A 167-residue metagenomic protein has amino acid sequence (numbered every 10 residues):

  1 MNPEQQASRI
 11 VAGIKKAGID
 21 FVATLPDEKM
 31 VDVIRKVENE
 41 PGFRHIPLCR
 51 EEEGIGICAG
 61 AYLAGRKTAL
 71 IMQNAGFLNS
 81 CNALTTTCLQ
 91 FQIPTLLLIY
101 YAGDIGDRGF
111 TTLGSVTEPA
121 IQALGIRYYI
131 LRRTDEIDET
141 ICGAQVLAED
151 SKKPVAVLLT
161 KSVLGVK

Functional and structural regions predicted by a protein language model:
M1-K167: Thiamine diphosphate
